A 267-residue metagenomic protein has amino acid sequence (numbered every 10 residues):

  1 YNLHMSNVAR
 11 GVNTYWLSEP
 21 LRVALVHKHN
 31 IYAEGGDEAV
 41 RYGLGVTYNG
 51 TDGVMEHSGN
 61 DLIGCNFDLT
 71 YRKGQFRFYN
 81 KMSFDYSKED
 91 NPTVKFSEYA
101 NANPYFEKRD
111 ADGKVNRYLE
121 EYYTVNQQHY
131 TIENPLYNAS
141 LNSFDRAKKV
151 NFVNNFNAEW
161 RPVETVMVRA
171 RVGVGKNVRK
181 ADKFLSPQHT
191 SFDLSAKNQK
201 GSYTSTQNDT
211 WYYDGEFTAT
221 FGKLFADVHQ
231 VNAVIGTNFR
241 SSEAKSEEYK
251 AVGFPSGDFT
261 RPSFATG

Functional and structural regions predicted by a protein language model:
Y1-V12, G53-N60, G64-V153, R169-G267: Surface-exposed loop/interface segments of Gram-negative outer-membrane beta-barrel transport/assembly proteins
Y1-Y32, Y42-M55: Short strand-turn segments of transmembrane beta-barrel domains in outer membranes, especially the first one or two
S18, V23, D52, V163-E164 (+2 more regions): Generic secondary-structure boundary/loop-capping signal
K28-N30, N155, G201: Short structured motifs
Y32-E38, G253-S256: Short glycine/proline-enriched loop/turn "hinge" motifs that connect secondary-structure elements and lie
G35-D37, Y48, L69-K73, A158-W160 (+2 more regions): Residue-level signature of outer-membrane beta-barrel architecture
